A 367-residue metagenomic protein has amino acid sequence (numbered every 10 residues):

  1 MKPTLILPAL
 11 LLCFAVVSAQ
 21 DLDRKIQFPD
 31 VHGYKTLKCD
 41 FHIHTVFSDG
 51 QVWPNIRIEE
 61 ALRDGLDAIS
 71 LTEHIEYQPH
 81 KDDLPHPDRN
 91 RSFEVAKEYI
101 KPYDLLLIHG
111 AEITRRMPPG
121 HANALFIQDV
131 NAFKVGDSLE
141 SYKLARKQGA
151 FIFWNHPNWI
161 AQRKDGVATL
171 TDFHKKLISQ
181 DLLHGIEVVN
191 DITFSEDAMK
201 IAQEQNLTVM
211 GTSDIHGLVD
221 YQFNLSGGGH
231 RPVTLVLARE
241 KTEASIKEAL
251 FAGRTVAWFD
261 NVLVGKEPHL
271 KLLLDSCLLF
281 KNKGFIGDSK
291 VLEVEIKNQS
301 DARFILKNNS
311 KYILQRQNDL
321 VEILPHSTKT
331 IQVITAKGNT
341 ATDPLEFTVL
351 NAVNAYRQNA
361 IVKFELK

Functional and structural regions predicted by a protein language model:
K2, Q20-C39, I58, G120-I127 (+1 more regions): Charged catalytic cores and adjacent phosphate/nucleic-acid-binding surfaces used for phosphate/nucleic-acid chemistry
T4-F14: Sec-dependent N-terminal signal peptides
I6, G65, D181-L182: Short loop/turn motifs at secondary-structure junctions
C13, K101-Y103, S179: Short, structurally constrained coil/turn elements that cap an alpha-helix or connect an alpha-helix to the following
D23-G149, N155, V188, T193-M199 (+1 more regions): A metal-dependent hydrolase metal-coordination microenvironment
H74, I113, N158, I215 (+1 more regions): Residue-level "edge-of-site" marker
E76-Q78, A161, H216-V219: Short gly/pro/ser/thr-enriched loop/turn and capping motifs at secondary-structure boundaries
K147-A150, N155, W159-K175: Noncatalytic carbohydrate-binding groove/subsite architecture in carbohydrate-active enzymes
